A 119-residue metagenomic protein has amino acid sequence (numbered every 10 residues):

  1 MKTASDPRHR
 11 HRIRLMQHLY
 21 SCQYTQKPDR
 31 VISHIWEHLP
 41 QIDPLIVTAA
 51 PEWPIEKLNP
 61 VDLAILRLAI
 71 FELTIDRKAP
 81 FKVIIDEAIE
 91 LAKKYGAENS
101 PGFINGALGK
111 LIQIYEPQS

Functional and structural regions predicted by a protein language model:
M1-A97, P101, A107-S119: N-terminal interaction/assembly modules
